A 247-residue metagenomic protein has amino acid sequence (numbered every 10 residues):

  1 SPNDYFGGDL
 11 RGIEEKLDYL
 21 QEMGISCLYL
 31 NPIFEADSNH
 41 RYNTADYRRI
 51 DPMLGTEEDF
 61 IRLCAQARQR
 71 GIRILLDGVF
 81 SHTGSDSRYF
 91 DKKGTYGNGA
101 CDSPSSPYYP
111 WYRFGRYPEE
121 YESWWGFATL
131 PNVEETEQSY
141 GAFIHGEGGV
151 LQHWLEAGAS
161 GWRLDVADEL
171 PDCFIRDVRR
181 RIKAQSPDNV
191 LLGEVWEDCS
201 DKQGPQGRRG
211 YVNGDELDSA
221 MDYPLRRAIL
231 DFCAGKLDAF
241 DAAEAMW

Functional and structural regions predicted by a protein language model:
S1, R88-I144: Glycan-binding loop/region signatures in secreted carbohydrate-active enzymes
S1-L76, S81-T83, R88-K92, E134: N-terminal structural segment of carbohydrate-active enzymes
S1-R11, N43-E57, F127-F143, A159-E169 (+1 more regions): The substrate-binding groove and active-site-proximal loops of carbohydrate-active enzymes, especially glycoside
D9, I13-K16, D59, L63 (+5 more regions): Alpha-helical packing segments of well-folded alpha/beta enzyme cores
I25-I33, Y47, R73-F80, A142-L170: Short acidic catalytic loops
N39, Y47, P52, S85 (+7 more regions): Short capping/connector residues at structural and topological boundaries
C64-R70, H82, S87-N98, V150 (+2 more regions): Active-site-proximal helices and loops of the catalytic beta/alpha 8
